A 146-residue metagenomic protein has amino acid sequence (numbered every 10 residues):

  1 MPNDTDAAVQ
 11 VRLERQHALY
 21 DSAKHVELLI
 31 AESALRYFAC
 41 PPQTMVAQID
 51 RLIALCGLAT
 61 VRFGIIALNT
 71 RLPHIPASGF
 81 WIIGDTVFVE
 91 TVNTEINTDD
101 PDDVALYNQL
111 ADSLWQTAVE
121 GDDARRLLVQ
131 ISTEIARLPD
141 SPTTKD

Functional and structural regions predicted by a protein language model:
M1-D146: Hydrophobic protein-protein interaction segments
